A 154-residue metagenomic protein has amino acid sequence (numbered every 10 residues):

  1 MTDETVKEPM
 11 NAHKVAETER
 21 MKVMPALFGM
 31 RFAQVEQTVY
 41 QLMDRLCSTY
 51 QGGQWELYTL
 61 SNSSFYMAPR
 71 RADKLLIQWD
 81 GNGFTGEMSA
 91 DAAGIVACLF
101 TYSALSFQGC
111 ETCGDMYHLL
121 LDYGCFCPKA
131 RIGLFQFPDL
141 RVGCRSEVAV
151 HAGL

Functional and structural regions predicted by a protein language model:
M1-L46: Terminal domain-start segments
T2-T18, L105-L154: Low-complexity intrinsically disordered segments
K14, D44-C47, G81-M88: Short, charged/polar micro-motifs that form catalytic or ligand-binding hotspots
R20, Q51-Q54, A92-C98: Short runs of predominantly hydrophobic/aromatic residues within well-ordered alpha helices that form helix-helix
M30-K74: Amphipathic, interaction-prone secondary-structure segments
R31, V35, Y50, Y102-S106 (+1 more regions): Short, flexible helical or helix-coil boundary motifs
M43-C47, L99, Y123: Hydrophobic, Leu/Ile/Phe/Ala-enriched alpha-helical segments that form helix-helix packing faces
Q78-L121: Compact, glycine/acidic-enriched structural inserts
